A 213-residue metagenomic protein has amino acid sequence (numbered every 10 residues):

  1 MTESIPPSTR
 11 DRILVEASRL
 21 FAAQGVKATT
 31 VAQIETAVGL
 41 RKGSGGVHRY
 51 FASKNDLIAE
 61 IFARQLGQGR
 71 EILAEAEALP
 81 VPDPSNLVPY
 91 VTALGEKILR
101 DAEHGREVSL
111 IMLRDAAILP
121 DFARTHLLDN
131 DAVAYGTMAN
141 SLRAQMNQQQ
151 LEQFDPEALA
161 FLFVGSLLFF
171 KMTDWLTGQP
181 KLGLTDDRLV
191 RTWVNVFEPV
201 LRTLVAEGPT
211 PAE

Functional and structural regions predicted by a protein language model:
M1-S8, R19, L40, A74-V81 (+1 more regions): N-terminal intrinsically disordered/low-complexity leader segments
P7-V15, K27-A28, Y50-A74, T92: An amphipathic alpha-helix adjacent to DNA-recognition modules
I13, A17-F21, I98: Short hydrophobic clusters on alpha-helical segments that form packing/core surfaces in small helical domains
L20-D56, E60: Helix-turn-helix
T36-G46, L66-D83, G178: Short, flexible, glycine-rich and Lys/Arg-enriched loop motifs at helix boundaries that contact anionic partners
L73-V108, P156-A160, V190: Hydrophobic alpha-helical connector segments
R100-A139: Short secondary-structure transition hinges
R124, L128, R143-N195, L204-E213: Hydrophobic/aromatic-rich alpha-helical bundle segments in the mid-to-C-terminal region
